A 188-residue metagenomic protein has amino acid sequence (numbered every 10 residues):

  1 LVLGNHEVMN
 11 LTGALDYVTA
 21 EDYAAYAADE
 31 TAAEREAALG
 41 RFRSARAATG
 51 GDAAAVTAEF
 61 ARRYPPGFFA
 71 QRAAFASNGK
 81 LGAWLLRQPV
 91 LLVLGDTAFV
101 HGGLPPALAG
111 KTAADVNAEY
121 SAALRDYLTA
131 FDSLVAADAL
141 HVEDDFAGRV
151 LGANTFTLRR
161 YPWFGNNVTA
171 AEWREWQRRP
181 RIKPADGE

Functional and structural regions predicted by a protein language model:
L1-E188: Feature recognizes metal-dependent phosphohydrolase scaffolds
